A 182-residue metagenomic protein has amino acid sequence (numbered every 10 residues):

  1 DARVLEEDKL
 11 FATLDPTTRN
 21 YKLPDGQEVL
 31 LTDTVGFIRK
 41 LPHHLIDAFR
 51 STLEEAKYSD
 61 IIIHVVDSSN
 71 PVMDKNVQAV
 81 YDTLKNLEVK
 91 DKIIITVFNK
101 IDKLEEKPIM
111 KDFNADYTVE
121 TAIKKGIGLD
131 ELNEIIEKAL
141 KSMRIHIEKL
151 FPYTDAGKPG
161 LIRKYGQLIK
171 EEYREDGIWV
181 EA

Functional and structural regions predicted by a protein language model:
D1-I62: Conserved G1/Walker A P-loop phosphate-binding module
F11-T13, N20-L23, M110-K111, L161 (+1 more regions): Replace "in large, NTP-powered and nucleic-acid-processing enzymes" with "in large, NTP-powered factors and other
A12, V29, H43, D47-E54 (+6 more regions): Solvent-exposed alpha-helical segments within well-ordered globular domains of core cellular machineries
L23-E28, K90, K141-M143, R174-D176: Short flexible coil/turn linkers enriched for glycine and charged/polar residues that connect secondary-structure
P24-E28, F49-T118: Conserved C-terminal guanine-recognition region of P-loop GTPase G domains, centered on the G4
K40-H43, S68-V72, E120-K124: Short, contiguous acidic/charged loop-to-helix segments that flank catalytic cores in large enzymes
K90-I95, K100-G157: Canonical P-loop GTPase G-domain recognition
L140-A182: Long, well-ordered amphipathic alpha-helical subdomains in the mid-to-C-terminal portions of large enzyme subunits
